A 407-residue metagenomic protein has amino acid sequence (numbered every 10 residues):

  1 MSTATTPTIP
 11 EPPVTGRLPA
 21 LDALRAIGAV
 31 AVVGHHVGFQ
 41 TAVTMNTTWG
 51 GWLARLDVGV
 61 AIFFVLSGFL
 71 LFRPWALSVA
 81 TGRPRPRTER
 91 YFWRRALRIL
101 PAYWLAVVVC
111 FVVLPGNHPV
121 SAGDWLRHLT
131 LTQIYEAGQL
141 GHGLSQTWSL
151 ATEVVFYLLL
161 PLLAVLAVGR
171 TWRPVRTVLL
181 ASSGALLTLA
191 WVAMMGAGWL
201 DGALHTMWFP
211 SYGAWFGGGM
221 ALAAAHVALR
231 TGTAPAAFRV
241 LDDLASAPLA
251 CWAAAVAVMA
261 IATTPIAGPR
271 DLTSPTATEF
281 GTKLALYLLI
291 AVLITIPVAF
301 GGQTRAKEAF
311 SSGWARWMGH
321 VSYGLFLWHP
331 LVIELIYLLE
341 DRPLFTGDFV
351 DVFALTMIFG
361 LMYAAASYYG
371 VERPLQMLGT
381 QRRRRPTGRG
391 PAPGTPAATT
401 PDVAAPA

Functional and structural regions predicted by a protein language model:
M1-A20: Short, Lys/Arg-rich, polar N-terminal cytosolic tail immediately upstream of the first transmembrane signal-anchor
G16-S78, I99-Y103, T130-A137, P210-S211 (+5 more regions): Functionally critical transmembrane alpha-helices in membrane proteins and complexes, commonly lining
V30-G38, V112-P115, T132-E136, S182-M195 (+2 more regions): Aromatic-anchored segments of alpha-helical transmembrane domains
D57-P74, L150-L166, A181-V240, M259 (+2 more regions): Specific transmembrane alpha-helix
V60-R95, L105-P119, I134, M220-V227 (+3 more regions): Juxtamembrane transmembrane-helix termini
T88-R95, I99-T152, L186-A203, A214 (+1 more regions): Membrane-interface helix-loop-helix regions
Y212, F216, M220-A221, A247-R373 (+1 more regions): Alpha-helical transmembrane segments of multi-pass integral membrane proteins
S312-W314, R373-A407: Membrane-proximal cytoplasmic C-terminal regulatory module of class A 7TM GPCRs
